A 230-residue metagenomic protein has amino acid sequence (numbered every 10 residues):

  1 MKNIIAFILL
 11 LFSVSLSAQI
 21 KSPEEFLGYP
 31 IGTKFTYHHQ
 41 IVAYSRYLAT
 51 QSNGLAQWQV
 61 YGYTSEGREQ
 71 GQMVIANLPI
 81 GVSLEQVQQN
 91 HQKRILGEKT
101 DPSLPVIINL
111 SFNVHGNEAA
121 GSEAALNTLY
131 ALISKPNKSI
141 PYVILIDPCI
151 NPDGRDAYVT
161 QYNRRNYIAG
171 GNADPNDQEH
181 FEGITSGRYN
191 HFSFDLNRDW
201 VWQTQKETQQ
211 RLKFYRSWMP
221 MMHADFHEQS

Functional and structural regions predicted by a protein language model:
M1-I4: Positively charged n-region of N-terminal signal peptides that target proteins for export
S13-S17: N-terminal signal peptide c-region/cleavage motif recognized by signal peptidases
Q19-T33, L110: Acidic/histidine-rich, surface-exposed loop or edge segments in extracytoplasmic proteins
F35, G81-L84, E118-A119, D156: Short, solvent-exposed loop/turn elements at domain surfaces
H38-I80: A non-catalytic alpha/beta surface segment that caps or lines the substrate-entry region of metallo-dependent hydrolase
V74-S103: Carboxylate-rich, divalent-cation-coordinating active-site regions
L96-S111, A119-S230: Active-site/substrate-binding loop(s) of hydrolase catalytic cores
H115: Conserved phosphate/anionic-ligand binding catalytic regions in large, soluble enzymes, centered on
